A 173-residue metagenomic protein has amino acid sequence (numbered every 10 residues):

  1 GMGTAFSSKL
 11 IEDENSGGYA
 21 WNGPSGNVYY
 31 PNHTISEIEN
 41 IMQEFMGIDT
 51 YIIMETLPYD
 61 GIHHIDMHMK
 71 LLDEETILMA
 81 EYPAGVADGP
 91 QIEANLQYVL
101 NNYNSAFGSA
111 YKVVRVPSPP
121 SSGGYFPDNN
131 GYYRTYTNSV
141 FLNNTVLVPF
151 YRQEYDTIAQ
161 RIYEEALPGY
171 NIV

Functional and structural regions predicted by a protein language model:
G1-V173: Histidine/cysteine-enriched polar flanking segments
